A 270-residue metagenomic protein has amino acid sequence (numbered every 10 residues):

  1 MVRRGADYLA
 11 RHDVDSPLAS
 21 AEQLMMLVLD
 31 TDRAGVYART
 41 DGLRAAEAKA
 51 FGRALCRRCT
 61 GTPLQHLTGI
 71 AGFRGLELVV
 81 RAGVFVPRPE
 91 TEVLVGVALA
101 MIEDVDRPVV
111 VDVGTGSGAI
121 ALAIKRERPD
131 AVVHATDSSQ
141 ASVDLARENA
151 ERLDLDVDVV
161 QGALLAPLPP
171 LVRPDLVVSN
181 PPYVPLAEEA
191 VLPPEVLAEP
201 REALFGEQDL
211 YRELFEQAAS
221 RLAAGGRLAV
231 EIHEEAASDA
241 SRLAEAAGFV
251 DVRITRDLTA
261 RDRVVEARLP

Functional and structural regions predicted by a protein language model:
M1-P17: Non-catalytic nucleic-acid substrate-recognition regions in nucleic-acid-modifying enzymes
V2, A21, F51-G52, L64 (+8 more regions): A general structural signal for well-ordered alpha-helical segments in protein cores
L18, Q23-A100: Conserved AdoMet
E77, V132, D156-D158, V250-R253: Conserved beta-strand segments of alpha/beta enzyme cores
P89-P193, E213: Conserved SAM/SAH cofactor-binding pocket of Class I
A123, E231, D239-A240: Phosphate- and divalent-cation-binding pockets in alpha/beta enzyme and binding domains that engage nucleotide-derived
T136-V143, P194-A223, R227, I232-A236: Glycine-rich S-adenosyl-L-methionine
E245-P270: Core SAM-dependent methyltransferase catalytic element
